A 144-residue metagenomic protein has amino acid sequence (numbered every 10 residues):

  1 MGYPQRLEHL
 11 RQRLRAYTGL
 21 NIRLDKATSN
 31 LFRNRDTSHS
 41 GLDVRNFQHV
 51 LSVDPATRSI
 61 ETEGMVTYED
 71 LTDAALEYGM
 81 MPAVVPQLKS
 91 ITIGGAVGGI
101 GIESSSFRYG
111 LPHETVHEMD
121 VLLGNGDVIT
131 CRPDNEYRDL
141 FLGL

Functional and structural regions predicted by a protein language model:
G2-S90, G99-S105: Glycine-rich N-terminal segment of FAD-binding domains in flavoprotein oxidoreductases, spanning the beta-loop-helix
K89-S90, A96-L144: FAD-binding subdomain of flavoenzyme oxidoreductases
